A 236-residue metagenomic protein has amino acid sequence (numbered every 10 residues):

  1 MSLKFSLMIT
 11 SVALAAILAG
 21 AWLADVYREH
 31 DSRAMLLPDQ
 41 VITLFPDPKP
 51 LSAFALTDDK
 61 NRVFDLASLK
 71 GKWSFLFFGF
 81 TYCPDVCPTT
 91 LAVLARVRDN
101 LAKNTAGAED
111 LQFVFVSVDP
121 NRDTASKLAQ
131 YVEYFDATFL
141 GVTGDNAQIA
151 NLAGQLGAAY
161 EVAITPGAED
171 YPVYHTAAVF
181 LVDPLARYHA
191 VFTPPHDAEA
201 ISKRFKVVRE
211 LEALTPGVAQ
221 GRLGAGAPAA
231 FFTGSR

Functional and structural regions predicted by a protein language model:
M1-A53, A227-R236: N-terminal targeting signals for export/organelle localization
L51-S52, W73-S74, T176-A178: Short loop/turn microsegments at loop-to-beta-strand junctions
A55-L56, L181: Hydrophobic beta-strand positions
F64-T90, L94: Short active-site neighborhood of thiol/selenol oxidoreductases, capturing the structured segment around
T90-F115, E133: Conserved helix-turn-beta segment immediately C-terminal to the redox Cys motif in thioredoxin-like folds
G107-D123, T138-A147: Thiol-based oxidoreductase modules, predominantly thioredoxin-like and allied folds used for disulfide exchange
A129-T176: Short, internal strand/loop/helix patches that form the active-site neighborhood or redox-interaction surface
T165-R236: Thiol-/selenol-based redox modules, centered on thioredoxin-like and closely related oxidoreductase domains
